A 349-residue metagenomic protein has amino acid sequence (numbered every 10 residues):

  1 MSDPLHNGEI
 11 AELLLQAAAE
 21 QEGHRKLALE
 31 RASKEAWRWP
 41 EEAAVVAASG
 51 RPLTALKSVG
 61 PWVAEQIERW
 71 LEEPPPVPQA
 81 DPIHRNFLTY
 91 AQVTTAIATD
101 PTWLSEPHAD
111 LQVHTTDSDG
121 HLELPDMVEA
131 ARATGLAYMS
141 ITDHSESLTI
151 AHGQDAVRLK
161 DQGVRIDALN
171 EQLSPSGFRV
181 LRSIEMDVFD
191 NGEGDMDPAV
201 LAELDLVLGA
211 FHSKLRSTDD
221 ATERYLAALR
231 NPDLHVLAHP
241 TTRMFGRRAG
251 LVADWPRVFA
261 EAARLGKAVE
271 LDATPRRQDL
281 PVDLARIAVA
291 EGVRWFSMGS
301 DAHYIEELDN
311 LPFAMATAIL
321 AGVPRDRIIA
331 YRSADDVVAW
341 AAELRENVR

Functional and structural regions predicted by a protein language model:
M1-T99: Long, highly charged, low-complexity intrinsically disordered interaction regions that mediate electrostatic DNA/RNA
S2-L5, E41, L53-T54, P76-P107 (+6 more regions): Charged catalytic cores and adjacent phosphate/nucleic-acid-binding surfaces used for phosphate/nucleic-acid chemistry
V59, L111, T142, A238 (+1 more regions): Single, functionally critical "micro-switch" positions that shape active/binding sites and transmembrane helices
P107-H114, G120-L124: N-terminal active-site segment of His-dependent metallophosphoesterases
L111-D117, Y138-H144: Ser/Thr-glycine-rich phosphate-binding loops at phosphate-binding pockets of nucleotides, nucleotide cofactors
Y138-D143, V180-S183, H239: Short beta-strand segments at enzyme active-site cores
G177-D190: Aromatic-lined carbohydrate-recognition surfaces of secreted/lumenal glycan-active proteins
